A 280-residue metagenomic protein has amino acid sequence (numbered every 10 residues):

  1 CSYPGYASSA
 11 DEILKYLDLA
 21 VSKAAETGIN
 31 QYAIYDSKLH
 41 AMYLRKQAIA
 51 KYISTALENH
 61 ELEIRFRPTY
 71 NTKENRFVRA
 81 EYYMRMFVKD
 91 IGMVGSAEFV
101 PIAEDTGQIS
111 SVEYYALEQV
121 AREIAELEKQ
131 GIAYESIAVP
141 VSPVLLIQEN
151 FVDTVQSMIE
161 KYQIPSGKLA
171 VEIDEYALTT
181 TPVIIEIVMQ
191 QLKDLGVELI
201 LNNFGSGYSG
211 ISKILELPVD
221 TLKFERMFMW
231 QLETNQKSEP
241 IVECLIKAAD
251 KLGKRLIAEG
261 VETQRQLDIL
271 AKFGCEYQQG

Functional and structural regions predicted by a protein language model:
C1-T27, A33-A48, Y52, E98 (+6 more regions): Cyclic nucleotide signaling catalytic output domains
Y3, I13, Y32, M42 (+3 more regions): Catalytic core of bacterial c-di-GMP phosphodiesterases, primarily the EAL and HD-GYP domains, capturing alpha-helical
S9, A41-A48, Y52, E58 (+4 more regions): Signal-transducing alpha-helical linker
K15, L19, A48-K51, T55 (+7 more regions): Generic recognition of well-ordered alpha-helical segments within structured catalytic/regulatory domains
T27, N59, N71-T72, K89-D90 (+4 more regions): Nucleotide second-messenger and two-component phosphorelay signaling modules
I34, K38, R45-I102, P140 (+3 more regions): Active-site core of bacterial EAL-family cyclic-dinucleotide phosphodiesterase domains
Q156-E233, I246-G280: The catalytic core of metal-dependent phosphodiesterases that act on cyclic dinucleotides
